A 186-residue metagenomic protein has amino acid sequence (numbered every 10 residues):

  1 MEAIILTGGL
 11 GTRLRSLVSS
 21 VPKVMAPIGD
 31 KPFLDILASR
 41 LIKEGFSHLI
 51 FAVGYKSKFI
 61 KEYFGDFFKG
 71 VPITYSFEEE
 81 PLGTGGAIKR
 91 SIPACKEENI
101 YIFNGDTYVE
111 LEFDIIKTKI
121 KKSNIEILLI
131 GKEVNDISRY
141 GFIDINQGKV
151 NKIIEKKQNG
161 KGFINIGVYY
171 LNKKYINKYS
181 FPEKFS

Functional and structural regions predicted by a protein language model:
M1-E2, L10, A26, A38-S39 (+2 more regions): Terminal amphipathic alpha-helical/low-complexity segments used for targeting or macromolecular assembly
E2-I5, R13, P27, K31-N104 (+2 more regions): Conserved N-terminal catalytic core of the sugar/cofactor nucleotidyltransferase
G9, D106, E133: Active-site glycine-centered loops adjacent to acidic/histidine catalytic or metal-binding residues that shape
L10, V21, K56: A generic "binding-loop/recognition-motif" signal
S16-S19, K156: Conserved catalytic-core motifs of eukaryotic protein kinase domains, centered on the activation segment
M25, F142-I145: A structural signal for short hydrophobic beta-strand segments in well-ordered beta-sheet cores
N99-Y101, Y108, D114-K121, V134-N135 (+1 more regions): Catalytic-core segments of class I nucleotidyltransferases/pyrophosphorylases that form NMP-activated intermediates
S123-E133: A short, conserved acidic/glycine-rich loop-to-beta-strand motif that forms the donor nucleotide-sugar/metal
